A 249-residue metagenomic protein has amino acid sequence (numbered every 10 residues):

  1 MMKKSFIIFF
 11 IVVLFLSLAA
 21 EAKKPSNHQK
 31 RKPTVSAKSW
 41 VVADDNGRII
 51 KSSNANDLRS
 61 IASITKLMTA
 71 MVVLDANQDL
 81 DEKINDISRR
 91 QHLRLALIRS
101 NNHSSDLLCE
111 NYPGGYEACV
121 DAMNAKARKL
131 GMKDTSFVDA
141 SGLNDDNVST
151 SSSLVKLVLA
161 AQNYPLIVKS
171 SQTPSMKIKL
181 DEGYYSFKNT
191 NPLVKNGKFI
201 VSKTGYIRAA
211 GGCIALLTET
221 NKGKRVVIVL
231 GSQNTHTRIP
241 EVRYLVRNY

Functional and structural regions predicted by a protein language model:
M1-S5: Positively charged n-region of N-terminal signal peptides that target proteins for export
F9-S17: Bacterial N-terminal signal peptides
E21-I64, D75-A76, L80, V120: Beta-lactamase-like hydrolase cores
K23-S39, A43, G114-Y249: Penicillin-recognizing serine hydrolase domain
G47-N56, D79, S105, K129-A140: Extracellular-facing binding/remodeling surfaces
R48, D75-I87, L166-T173: Short, well-structured active-site flanking segments
M71-Q78, E110-P113, K156-A160: Short glycine/serine- and small hydrophobic-enriched flexible loop segments
D81-Y116, Y185-V201: Conserved catalytic neighborhood of penicillin-recognizing serine enzymes
